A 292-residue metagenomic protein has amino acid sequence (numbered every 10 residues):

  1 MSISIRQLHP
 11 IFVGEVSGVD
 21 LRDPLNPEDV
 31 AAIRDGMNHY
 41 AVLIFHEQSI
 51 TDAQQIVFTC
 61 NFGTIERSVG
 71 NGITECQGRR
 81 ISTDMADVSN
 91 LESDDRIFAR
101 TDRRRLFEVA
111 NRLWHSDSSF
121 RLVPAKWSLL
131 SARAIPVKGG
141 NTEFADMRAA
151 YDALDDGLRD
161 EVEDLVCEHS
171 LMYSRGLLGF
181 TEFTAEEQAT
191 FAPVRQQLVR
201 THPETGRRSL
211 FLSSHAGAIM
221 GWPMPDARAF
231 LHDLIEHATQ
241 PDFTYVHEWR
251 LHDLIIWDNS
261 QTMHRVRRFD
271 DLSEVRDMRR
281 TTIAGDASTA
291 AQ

Functional and structural regions predicted by a protein language model:
I3-I256, S260-Q292: Fe(II)/2-oxoglutarate oxygenase catalytic core
